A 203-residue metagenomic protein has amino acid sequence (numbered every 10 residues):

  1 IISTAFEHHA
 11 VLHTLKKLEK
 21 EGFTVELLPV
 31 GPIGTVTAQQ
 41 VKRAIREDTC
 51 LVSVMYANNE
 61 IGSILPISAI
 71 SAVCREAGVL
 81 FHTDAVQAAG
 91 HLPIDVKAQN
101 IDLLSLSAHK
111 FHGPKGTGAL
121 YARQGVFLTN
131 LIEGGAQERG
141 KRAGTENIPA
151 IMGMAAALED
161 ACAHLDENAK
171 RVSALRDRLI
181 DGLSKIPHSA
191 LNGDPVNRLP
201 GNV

Functional and structural regions predicted by a protein language model:
I1-V203: Pyridoxal 5′-phosphate
